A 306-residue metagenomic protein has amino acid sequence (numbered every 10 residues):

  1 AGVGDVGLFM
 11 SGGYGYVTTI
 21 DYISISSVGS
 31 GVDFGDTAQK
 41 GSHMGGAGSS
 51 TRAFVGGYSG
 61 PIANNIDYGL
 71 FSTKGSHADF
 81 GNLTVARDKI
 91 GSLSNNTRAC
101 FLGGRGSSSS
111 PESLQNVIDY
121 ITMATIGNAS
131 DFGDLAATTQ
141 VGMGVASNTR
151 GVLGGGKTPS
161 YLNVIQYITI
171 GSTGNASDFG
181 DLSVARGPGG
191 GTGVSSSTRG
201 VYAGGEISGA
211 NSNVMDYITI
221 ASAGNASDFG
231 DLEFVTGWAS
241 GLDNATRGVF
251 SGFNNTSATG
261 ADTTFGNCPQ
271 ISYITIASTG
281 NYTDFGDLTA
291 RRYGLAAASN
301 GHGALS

Functional and structural regions predicted by a protein language model:
A1-S306: Polar, enzyme-active/binding microenvironments
